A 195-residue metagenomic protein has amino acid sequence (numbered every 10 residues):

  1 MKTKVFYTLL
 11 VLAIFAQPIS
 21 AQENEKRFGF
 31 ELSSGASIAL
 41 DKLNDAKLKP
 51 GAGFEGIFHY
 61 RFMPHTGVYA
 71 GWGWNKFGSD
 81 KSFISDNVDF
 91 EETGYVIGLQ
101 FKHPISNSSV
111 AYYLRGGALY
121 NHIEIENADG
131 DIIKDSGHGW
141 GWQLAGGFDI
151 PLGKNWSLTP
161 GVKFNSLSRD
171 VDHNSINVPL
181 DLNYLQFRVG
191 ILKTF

Functional and structural regions predicted by a protein language model:
M1-R27, F195: Cleavable N-terminal export/targeting peptides
Q22-E25, I57-D129, G139, I150-L152 (+1 more regions): Gram-negative (and chloroplast) outer-membrane scaffold detector with strong preference for beta-barrel transmembrane
Q22-I38: Transmembrane beta-strand segments of Gram-negative outer membrane beta-barrel proteins
S34-I38, N75, N165: Generic short beta-strand segments
G35-E55, K134-H138: Surface-exposed strand-loop-strand hairpins of Gram-negative outer-membrane beta-barrel proteins
L40-N44, K81-V88, A128-D135, D172-P179: Extracellular loop and loop/strand-boundary signature of outer-membrane beta-barrel proteins
I125-S166: A charged, solvent-exposed segment within the mature domains of Sec-exported extracytoplasmic proteins
P151-F195: Hydrophobic secondary-structure block in the mid-to-C-terminal portion of proteins
